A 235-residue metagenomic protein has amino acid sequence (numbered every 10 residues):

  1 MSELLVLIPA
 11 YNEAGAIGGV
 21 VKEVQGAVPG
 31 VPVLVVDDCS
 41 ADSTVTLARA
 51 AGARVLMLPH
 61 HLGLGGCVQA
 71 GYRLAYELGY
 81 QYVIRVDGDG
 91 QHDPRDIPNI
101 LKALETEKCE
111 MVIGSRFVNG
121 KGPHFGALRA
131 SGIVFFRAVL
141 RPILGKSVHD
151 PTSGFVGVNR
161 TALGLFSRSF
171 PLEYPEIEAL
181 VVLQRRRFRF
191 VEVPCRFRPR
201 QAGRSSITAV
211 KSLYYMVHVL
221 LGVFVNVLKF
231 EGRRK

Functional and structural regions predicted by a protein language model:
E3-L5, E178: Cell-envelope/extracellular polymer assembly enzymes that use nucleotide-activated donors
L5-P9, M57: Short hydrophobic beta-strand elements that form part of the catalytic alpha/beta core underpinning NDP-sugar/donor
N12-G26: Short, well-formed alpha-helical segments that are part of the catalytic scaffolds of diverse glycosyltransferases
G15-G19, D42-A51: Acidic helix N-cap motif at the loop->helix transition within catalytic regions of sugar-transfer enzymes
D37-V45, G90: A conserved acidic beta->alpha catalytic loop
L58-E77, Y82, P94-E173, R200-V219 (+1 more regions): Acceptor/aglycone-binding surface of glycosyltransferases and processive sugar-polymer synthases
K146-S147, R168-P171, V181-R198: Catalytic donor-sugar/metal-binding loop of nucleotide-sugar-dependent glycosyltransferases
